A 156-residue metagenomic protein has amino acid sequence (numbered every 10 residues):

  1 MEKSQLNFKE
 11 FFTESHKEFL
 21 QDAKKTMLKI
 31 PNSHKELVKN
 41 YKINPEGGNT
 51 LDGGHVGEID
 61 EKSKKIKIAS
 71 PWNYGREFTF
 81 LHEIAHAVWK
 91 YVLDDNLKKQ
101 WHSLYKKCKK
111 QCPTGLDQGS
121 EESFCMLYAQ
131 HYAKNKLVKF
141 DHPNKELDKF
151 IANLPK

Functional and structural regions predicted by a protein language model:
M1-K9, E14: Intrinsically disordered, compositionally biased, charge-dense segments
F11-F12, H16-F19, K24-K29, S33-K156: Active-site-flanking segments in enzyme catalytic domains
